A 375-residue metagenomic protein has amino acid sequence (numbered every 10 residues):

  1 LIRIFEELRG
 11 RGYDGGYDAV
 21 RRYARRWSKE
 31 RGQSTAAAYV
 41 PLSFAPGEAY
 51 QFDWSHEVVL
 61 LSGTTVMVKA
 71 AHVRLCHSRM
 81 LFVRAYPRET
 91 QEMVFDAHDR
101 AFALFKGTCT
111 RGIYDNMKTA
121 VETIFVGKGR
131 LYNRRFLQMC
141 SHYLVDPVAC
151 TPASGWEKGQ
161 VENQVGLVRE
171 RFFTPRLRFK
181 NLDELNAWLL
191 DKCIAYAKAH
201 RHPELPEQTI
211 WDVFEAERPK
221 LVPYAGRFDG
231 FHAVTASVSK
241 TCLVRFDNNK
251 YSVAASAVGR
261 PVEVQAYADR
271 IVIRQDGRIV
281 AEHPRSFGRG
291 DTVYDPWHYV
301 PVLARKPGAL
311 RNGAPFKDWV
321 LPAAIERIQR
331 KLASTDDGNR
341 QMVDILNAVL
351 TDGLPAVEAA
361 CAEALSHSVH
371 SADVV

Functional and structural regions predicted by a protein language model:
L1-Y13: DNA-recognition alpha helix
R11, G15-D18, R25-L81, E89-D96 (+1 more regions): Mobile-element integrase/transposase regions, centering on the N-terminal DNA-binding/Zn-coordinating module
Y23-A38, T174, C193, A197-A199 (+1 more regions): Short, basic alpha-helical nucleic acid-contact segments in DNA-binding proteins and DNA transaction factors
V83-R111, Y132, F287-T292: Active-site beta-loop-alpha junctions of metal-dependent nucleic acid enzymes, especially the RNase H-like/DDE
Y114-D115, V126-G127, V145-R169, N181-L185 (+1 more regions): RNase H-like two-metal-ion nuclease catalytic core shared by retroviral integrases and related mobile-element nucleases
V165-Q265: Active-site-proximal acidic segments at structured loop/helix or strand boundaries that coordinate catalytic metals
A268-V375: Protein C-terminal end segments and domain termini
